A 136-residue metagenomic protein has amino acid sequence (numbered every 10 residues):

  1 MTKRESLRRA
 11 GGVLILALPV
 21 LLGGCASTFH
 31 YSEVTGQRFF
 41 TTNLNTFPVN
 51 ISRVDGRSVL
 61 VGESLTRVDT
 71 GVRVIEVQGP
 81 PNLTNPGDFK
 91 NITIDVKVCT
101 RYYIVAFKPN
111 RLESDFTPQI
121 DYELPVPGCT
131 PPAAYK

Functional and structural regions predicted by a protein language model:
M1-C25: Sec-dependent bacterial lipoprotein signal peptides
C25-K136: Short loop/turn and low-complexity linker motifs enriched in small/turn-promoting residues
